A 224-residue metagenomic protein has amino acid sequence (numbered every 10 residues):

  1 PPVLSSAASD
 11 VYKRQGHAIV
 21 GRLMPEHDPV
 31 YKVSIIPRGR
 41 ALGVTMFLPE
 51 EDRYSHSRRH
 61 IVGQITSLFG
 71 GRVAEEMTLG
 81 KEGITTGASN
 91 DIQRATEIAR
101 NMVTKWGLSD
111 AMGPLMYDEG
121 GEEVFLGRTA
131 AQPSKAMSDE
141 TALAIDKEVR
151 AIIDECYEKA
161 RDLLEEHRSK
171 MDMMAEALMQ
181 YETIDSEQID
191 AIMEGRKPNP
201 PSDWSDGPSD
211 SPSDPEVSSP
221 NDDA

Functional and structural regions predicted by a protein language model:
P1-A8, Y12: Single conserved hydrophobic/aromatic residue that forms the stacking wall/gate of nucleotide- or nucleobase-binding
S9-D10, A18-A224: Soluble catalytic regions of large protease machineries
Q15: P-loop NTPase nucleotide-binding module
